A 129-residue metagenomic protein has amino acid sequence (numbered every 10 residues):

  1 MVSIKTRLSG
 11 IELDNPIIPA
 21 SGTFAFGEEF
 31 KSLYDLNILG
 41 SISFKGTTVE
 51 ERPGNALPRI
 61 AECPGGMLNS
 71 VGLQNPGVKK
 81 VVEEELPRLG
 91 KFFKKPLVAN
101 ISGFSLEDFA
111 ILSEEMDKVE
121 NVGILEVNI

Functional and structural regions predicted by a protein language model:
M1-I129: Flavin-dependent oxidoreductase catalytic cores
